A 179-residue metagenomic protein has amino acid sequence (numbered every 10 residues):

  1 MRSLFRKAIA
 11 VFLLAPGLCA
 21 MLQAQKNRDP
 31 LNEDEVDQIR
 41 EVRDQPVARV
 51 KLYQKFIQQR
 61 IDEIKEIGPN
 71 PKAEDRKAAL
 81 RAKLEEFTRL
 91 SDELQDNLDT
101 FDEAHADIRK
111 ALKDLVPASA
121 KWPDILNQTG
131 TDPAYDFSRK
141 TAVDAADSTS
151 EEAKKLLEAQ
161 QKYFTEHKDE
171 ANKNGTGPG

Functional and structural regions predicted by a protein language model:
M1-F12: Bacterial N-terminal signal peptides that target proteins for export
L4-F5, M21-A24: Generic N-terminal leader/processing signal
A10-A20: Bacterial N-terminal signal peptides
Q25-G179: Long, charged/polar, soluble alpha-helical segments
